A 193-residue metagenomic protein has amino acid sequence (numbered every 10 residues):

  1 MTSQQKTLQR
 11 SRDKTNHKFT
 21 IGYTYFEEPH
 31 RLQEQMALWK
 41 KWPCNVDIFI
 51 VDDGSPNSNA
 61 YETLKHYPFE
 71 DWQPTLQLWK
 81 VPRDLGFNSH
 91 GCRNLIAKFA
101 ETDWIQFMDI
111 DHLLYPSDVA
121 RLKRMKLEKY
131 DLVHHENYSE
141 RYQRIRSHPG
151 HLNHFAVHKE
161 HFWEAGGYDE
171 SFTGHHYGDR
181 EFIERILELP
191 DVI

Functional and structural regions predicted by a protein language model:
M1-L38: N-proximal low-complexity "stem/linker" segments adjacent to membrane-targeting elements
A37-V46: Short, acidic, metal-binding catalytic loop of nucleotide-sugar glycosyltransferases
N45-S55, W79-P82: Short beta-strand/loop segment that forms part of the nucleotide-sugar
D52-L64, D109-H112: A conserved acidic beta->alpha catalytic loop
R83-F99: Glycine-rich, basic loop-to-helix element that forms the pyrophosphate-binding segment of sugar-nucleotide handling
I105: Short aromatic/hydrophobic "clamp" motif used to bind/position activated sugar donors
L132-S147: Short beta-strand-to-loop element that shapes/binds the nucleotide-sugar donor at the catalytic cleft/hinge
G174-E181: Acidic donor-binding loop at a coil-to-helix junction in glycosyltransferase catalytic cores that engages
